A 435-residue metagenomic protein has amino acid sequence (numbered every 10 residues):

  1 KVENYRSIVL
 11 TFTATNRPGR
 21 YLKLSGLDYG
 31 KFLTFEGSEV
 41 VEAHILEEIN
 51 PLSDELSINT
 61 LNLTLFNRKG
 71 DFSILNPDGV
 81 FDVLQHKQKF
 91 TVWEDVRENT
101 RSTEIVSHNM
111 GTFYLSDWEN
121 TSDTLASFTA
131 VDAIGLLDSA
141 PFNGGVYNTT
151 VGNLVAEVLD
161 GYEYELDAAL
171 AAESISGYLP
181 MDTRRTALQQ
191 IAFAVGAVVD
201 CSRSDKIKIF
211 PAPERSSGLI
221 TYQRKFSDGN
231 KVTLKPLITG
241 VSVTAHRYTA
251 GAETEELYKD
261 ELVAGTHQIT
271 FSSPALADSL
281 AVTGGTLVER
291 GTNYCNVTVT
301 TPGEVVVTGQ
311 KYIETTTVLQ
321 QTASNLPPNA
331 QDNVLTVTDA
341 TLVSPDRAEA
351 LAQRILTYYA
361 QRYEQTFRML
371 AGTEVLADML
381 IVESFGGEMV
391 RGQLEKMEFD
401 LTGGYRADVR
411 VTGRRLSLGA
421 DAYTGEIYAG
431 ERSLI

Functional and structural regions predicted by a protein language model:
K1-Y147, G177-L179, R185, Q190-G196 (+5 more regions): Assembly/oligomerization scaffold segments
D28-E47, P51, D138-T149, L188-Q189 (+5 more regions): Surface-exposed, non-catalytic interaction/assembly patches
K87, L376-L380: Loop/turn positions that initiate beta-strands
V92, V382-E383: A generic structural signal for residues embedded in beta-strands
D138, L154-P180: N-terminal export/assembly leaders
G152-A156, R185-L188: Extracytoplasmic/secreted envelope proteins and their assembly/folding machinery, especially bacterial periplasmic
Y162-L170, F193-K208: Short, well-structured beta-strand/strand-turn elements
K208, L394-F399, G403, L416-I435: Viral virion structural and adsorption modules
